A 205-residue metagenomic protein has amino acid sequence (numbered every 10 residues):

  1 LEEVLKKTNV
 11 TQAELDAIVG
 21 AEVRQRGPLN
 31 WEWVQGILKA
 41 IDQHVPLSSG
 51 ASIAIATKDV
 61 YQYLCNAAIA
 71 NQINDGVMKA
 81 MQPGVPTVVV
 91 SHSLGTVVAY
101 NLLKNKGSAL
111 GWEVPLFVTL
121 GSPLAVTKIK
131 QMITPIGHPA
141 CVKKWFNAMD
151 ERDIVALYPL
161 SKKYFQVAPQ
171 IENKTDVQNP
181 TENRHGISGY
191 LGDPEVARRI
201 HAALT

Functional and structural regions predicted by a protein language model:
L1-A17: N-terminal accessory alpha/beta regions
I18-V90, T96-T205: Lipid deacylating catalytic domains
